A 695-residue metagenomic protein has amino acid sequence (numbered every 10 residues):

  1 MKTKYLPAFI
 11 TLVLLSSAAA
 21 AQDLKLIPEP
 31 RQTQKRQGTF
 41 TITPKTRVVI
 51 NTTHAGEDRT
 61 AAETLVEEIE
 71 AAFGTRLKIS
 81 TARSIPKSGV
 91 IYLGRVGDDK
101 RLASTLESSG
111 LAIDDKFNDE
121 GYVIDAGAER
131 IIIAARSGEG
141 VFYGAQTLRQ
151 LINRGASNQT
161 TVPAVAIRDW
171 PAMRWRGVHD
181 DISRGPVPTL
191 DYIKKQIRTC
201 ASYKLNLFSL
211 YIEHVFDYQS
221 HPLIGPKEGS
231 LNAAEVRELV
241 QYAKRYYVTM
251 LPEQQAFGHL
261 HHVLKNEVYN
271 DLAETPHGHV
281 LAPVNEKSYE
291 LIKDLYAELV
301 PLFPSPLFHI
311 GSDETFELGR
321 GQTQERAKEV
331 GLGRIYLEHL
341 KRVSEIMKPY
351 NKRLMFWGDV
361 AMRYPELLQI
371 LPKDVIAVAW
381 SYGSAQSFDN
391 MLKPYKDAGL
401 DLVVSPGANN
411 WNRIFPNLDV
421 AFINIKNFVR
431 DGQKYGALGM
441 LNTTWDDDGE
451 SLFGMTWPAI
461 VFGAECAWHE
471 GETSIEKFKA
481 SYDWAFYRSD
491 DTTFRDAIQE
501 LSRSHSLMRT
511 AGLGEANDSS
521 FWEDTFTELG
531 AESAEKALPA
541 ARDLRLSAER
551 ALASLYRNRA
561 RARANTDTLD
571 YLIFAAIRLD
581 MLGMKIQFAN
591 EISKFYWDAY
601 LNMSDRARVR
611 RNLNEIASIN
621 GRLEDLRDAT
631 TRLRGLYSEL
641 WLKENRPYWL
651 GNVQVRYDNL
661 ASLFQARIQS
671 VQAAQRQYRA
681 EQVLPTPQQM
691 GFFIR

Functional and structural regions predicted by a protein language model:
M1-A8: Bacterial N-terminal signal peptides that target proteins for export
L15-A18: N-terminal signal peptide c-region/cleavage motif recognized by signal peptidases
A21-M173, N427, E450: Contiguous, structured surface segment used for ligand recognition
L26-E29, Q34-K35, I42, E238-Q241 (+4 more regions): Substrate-binding groove of N-acetylhexosamine-processing glycoside hydrolases
T53-H54, R184, G383: A generic structural motif
E57-R59, R101, D217-S220, H259-H262 (+5 more regions): Extracytoplasmic/secreted cell-surface and envelope-processing proteins
E68, G110-K348, M355, V404-P406 (+4 more regions): Feature activates predominantly on carbohydrate-active enzymes
R95, I212, T444: Short secondary-structure boundary segments
